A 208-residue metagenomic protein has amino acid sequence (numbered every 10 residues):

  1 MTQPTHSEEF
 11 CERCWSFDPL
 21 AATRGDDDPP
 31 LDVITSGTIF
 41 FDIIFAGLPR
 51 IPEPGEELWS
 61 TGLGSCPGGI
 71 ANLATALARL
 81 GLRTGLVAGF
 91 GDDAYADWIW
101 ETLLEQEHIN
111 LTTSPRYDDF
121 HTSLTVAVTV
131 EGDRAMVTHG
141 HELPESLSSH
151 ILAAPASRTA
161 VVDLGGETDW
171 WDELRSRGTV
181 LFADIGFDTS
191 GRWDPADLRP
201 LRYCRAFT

Functional and structural regions predicted by a protein language model:
T2-I39, L104, H108-P115, V128-T208: Ribokinase/PfkB-type carbohydrate-kinase core domain
T2-V87, D97: Glycine-rich phosphate/adenosyl-contacting loop at the front of the ribokinase-like
C66, D92, D163: Charged, low-complexity surface patches
G69, Y95, I99, W170 (+1 more regions): General structural feature for long, well-ordered alpha-helical segments within catalytic domains of soluble enzymes
R83-T112: A glycine-rich beta-to-alpha transition motif near the start of alpha/beta enzyme domains, typified by
G91-D92, Y117-D118, D188: Conserved beta-strand edge residues that scaffold enzyme active sites
F120-T122: Short acidic/glycine-enriched loop/turn segments that link adjacent beta-strands
T125: Conserved beta-strand and immediately adjacent loop positions that scaffold enzyme active sites
